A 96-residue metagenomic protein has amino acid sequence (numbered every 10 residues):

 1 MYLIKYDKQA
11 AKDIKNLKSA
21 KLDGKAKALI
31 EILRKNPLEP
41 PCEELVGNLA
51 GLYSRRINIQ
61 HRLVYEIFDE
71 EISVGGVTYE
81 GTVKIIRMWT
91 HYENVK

Functional and structural regions predicted by a protein language model:
M1, A20-G24, E44: Short, mixed-charge, low-aromatic patches
L3-K8, K12-K15, G24, E39 (+2 more regions): Enriched for short, Lys/Arg-rich terminal
K18, K27, N48-L49, R55 (+1 more regions): Helix-centric, low-specificity signal for extended rod-like, repetitive segments
D23-E31: Short, well-structured alpha-helical segments
E31-R56: A short, surface-exposed loop/turn module that caps and links secondary-structure elements
